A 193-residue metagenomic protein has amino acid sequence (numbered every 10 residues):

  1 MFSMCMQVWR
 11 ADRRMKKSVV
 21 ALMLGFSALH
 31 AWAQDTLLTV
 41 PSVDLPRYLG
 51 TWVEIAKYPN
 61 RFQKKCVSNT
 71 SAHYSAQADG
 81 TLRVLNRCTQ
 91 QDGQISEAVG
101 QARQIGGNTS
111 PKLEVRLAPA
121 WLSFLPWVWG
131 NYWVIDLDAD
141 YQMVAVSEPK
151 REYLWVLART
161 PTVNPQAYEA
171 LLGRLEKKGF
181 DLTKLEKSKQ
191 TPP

Functional and structural regions predicted by a protein language model:
M1-R14: N-terminal secretory signal peptides that target proteins for export/translocation
A21-S27: Bacterial N-terminal signal peptides
H30-P193: A beta-rich soluble binding module of mature secreted/lumenal proteins
